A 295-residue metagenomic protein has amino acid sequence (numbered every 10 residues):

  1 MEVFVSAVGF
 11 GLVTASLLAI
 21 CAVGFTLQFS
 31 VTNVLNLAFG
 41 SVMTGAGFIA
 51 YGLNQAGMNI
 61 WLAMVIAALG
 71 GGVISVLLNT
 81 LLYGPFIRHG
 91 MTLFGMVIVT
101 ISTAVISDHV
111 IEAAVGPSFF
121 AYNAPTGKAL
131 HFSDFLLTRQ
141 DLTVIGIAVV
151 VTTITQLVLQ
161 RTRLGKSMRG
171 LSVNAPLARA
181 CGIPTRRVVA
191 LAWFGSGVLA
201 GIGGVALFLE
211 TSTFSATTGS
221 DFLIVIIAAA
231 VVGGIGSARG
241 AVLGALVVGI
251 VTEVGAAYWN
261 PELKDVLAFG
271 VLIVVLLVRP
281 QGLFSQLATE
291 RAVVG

Functional and structural regions predicted by a protein language model:
M1-I20, I49, I60-A63, H89-M96 (+5 more regions): Membrane-interfacial amphipathic/re-entrant helices at transmembrane-helix boundaries
E2-F10, T14-L17, V158-R163, A192-A230 (+1 more regions): Inter-helical junctions in multi-pass inner-membrane proteins, predominant in energy-converting antiporter-like
G9, V31-L77, L81: Membrane-embedded helix boundary and interhelical linker motif in transport proteins
F25-A46, I60, G90-F94, L164-S167 (+6 more regions): Short, non-helical or kinked segments that cap or interrupt transmembrane helices
V31-L35, A63, V73-S118, V158-R163 (+2 more regions): Short loop segments and helix-boundary regions at transmembrane helix junctions of multi-pass inner-membrane proteins
P85, H89-R161, V188-L191, V254 (+2 more regions): Transmembrane helix-bundle core of multi-pass membrane transporters and related energy-transducing complexes
M91, A114, V173-A180, P184-R187 (+1 more regions): Cytosolic-side transmembrane-helix boundaries in multi-pass membrane proteins
L136-F214, A238-G244: Helix-loop-helix "hairpin" substructures at the membrane interface of multi-pass membrane proteins
